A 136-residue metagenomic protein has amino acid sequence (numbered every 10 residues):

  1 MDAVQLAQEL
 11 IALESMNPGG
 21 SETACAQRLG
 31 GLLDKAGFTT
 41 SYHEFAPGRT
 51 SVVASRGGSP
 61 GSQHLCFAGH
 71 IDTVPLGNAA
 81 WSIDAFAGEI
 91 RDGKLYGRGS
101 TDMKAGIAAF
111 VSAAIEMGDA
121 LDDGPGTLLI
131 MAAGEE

Functional and structural regions predicted by a protein language model:
M1-S100, E116-L128: Acidic/His- and Gly-rich active-site-bordering loop/insert found across diverse amide/peptide-bond hydrolases
I71, E135-E136: Active-site metal-binding loops of divalent metal-dependent hydrolases
G99-I115: Active-site alpha-helical elements of protease catalytic centers
